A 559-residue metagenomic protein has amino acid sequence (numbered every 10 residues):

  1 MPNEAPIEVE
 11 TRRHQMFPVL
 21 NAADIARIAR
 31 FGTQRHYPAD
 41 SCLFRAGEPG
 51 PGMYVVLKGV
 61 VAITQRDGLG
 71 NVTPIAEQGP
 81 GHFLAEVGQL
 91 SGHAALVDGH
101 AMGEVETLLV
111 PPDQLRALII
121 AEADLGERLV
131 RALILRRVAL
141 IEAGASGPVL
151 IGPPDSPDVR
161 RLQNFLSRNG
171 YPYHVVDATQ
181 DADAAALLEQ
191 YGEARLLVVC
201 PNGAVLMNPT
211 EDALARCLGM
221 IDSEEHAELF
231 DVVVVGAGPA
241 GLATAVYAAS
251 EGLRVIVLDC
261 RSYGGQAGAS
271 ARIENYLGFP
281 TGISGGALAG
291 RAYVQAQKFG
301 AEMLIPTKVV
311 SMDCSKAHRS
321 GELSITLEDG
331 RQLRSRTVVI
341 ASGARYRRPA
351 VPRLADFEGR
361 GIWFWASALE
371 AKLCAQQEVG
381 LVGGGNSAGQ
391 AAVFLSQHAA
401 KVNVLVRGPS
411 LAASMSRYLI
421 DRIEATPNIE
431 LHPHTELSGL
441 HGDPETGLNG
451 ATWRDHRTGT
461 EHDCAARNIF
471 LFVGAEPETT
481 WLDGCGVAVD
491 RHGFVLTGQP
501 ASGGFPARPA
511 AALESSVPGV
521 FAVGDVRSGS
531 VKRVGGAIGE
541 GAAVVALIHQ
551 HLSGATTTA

Functional and structural regions predicted by a protein language model:
M1-G152, S156-N164: Cytosolic regulatory regions built on CNB/CRP/Popeye-like sensor folds
L150, P154-D181, L187, V234-A301 (+5 more regions): Beta1-alpha1 glycine-rich phosphate/pyrophosphate-binding loop at the start of Rossmann-like nucleotide-binding domains
L196-V205: A short, hydrophobic beta-strand/beta-hairpin element that forms part of a small beta-sheet core
P201, G236, S335, A341-S342 (+5 more regions): Short, well-ordered coil/turn residues at beta-beta hairpins and beta-strand->alpha-helix junctions within
E211-F230, S342-H398, L496, P509: Glycine-rich dinucleotide-binding loop and its adjacent helix/turn
A289-S335, I340-S342, S396-A507, Q550-A559: A Rossmann-like FAD-binding core segment of flavoenzymes
A350, D356-L373, V473-V531: FAD-site-proximal beta/loop scaffold in flavoenzymes
G389-A391, P509-A511, V517, V523-A559: A conserved FAD-binding loop/helix module that cradles the flavin
